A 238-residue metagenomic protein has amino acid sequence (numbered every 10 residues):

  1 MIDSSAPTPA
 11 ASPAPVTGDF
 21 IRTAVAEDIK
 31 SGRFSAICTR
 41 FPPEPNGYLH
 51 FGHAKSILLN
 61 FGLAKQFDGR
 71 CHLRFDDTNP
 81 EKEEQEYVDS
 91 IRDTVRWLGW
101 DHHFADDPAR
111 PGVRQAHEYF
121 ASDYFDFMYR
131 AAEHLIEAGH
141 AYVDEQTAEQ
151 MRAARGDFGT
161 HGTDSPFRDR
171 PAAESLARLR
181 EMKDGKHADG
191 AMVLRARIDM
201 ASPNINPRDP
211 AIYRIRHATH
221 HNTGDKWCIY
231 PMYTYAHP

Functional and structural regions predicted by a protein language model:
I2-D164: N-terminal Rossmann-like or analogous alpha/beta NTP/dinucleotide-binding catalytic cores that position adenine
D77-N79, Q85-E86, R92, F120 (+2 more regions): Active-site cores that bind ATP or allylic diphosphates and position pyrophosphate for catalysis
